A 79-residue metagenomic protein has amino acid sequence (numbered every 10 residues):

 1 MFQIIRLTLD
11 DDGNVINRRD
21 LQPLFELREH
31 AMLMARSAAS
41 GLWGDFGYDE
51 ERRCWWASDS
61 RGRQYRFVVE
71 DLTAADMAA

Functional and structural regions predicted by a protein language model:
M1-L21, M34-S37: Short aromatic-glycine-(Arg/Gly/Cys) micro-motifs in beta-strand/loop hairpins
I4, I16-N17, E26, M34 (+2 more regions): Intrinsically disordered, low-complexity sequence elements enriched in Ser/Thr/Gly/Pro
I5-L7, L21-Q22, C54-W56, Y65: A general secondary-structure boundary signal
T8, H30-A31, T73, A78: N-terminal processing/targeting junctions
Q22-E29: Conserved aromatic
S37-A79: Short, mixed-charge low-complexity intrinsically disordered segments
